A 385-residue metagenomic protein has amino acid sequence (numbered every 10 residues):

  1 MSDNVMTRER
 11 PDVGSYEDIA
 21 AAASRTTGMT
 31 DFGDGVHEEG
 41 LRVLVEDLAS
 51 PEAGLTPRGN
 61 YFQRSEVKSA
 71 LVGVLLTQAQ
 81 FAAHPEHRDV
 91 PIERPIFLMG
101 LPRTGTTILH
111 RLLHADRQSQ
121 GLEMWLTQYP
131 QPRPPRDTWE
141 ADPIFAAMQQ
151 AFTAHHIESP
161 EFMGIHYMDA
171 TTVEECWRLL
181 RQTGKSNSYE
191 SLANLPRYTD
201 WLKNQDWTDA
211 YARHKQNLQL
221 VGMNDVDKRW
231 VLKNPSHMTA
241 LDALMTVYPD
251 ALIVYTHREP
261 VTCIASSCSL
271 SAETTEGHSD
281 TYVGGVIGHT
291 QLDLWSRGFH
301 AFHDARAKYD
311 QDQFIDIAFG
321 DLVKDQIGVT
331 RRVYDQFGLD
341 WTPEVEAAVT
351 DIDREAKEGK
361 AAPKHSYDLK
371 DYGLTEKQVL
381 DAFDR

Functional and structural regions predicted by a protein language model:
M1-A79, L195-Y211, L218-D225, S267-D316 (+1 more regions): PAPS-dependent sulfotransferases, especially Golgi type II membrane carbohydrate sulfotransferases
A79-D89: Pre-Walker A adenine-sensing motif
E93-I96: Pre-Walker A (Motif I) flank of P-loop NTPase domains
L98-D116: Glycine-rich phosphate-binding P-loop
M99-L101, V231-P235, F319: Short His-Asn-centered micro-motif
A115-W125: Post-Walker A helix-loop "phosphate-sensing" segment adjacent to the P-loop in P-loop NTPases
Q128-W230: PAPS-dependent sulfation machinery
K233, L244-S269: Conserved phosphate-donor/acceptor-positioning beta-strand/loop module used by diverse small-molecule
